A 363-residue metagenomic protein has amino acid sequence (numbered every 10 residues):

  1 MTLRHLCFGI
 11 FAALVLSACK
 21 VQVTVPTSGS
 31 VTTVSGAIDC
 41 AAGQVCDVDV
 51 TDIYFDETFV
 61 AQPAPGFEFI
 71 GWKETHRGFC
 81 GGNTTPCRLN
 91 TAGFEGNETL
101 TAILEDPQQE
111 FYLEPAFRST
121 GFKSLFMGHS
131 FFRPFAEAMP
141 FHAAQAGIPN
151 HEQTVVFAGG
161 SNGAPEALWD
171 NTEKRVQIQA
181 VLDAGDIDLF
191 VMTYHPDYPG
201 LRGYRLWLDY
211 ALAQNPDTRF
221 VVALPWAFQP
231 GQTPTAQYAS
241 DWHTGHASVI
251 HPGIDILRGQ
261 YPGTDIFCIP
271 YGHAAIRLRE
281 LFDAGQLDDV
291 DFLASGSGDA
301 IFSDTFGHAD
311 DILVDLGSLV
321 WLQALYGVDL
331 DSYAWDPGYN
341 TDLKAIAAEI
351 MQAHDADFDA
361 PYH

Functional and structural regions predicted by a protein language model:
V23, V31-T33, F59, F69-W72 (+2 more regions): Extracellular/surface recognition and adhesion modules
G36-G66, P107: Extracellular modular ligand-binding repeats in secreted and cell-surface proteins
Y54-E95: Surface-exposed interfaces of beta-sheet-rich extracellular modules
S119-Q145, W335-G338, A347-H363: N-terminal module-boundary/linker segments of secreted carbohydrate-active enzymes
S124-M127, F131-Y210: Conserved SGNH/GDSL esterase-like catalytic core that processes O-acyl groups on lipids and polysaccharides
Q179-D311, Q323, S332: Alpha-helical cap/lid subdomain in secreted, periplasmic, or secretory-pathway luminal O-acyl-processing enzymes
F292-H363: Conserved catalytic region of serine esterases and O-acyltransferases that act on ester linkages in lipids
